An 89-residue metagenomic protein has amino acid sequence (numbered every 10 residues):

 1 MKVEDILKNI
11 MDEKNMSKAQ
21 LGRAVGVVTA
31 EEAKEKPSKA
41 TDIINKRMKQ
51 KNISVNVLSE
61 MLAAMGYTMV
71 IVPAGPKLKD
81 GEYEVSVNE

Functional and structural regions predicted by a protein language model:
M1-V25: A short, Lys/Arg-rich alpha-helix, primarily the initiator
D5, N15-M16, K39, I53-N56: Residue-level signal for the short linker/turn that defines the boundary of a DNA-recognition helix
I6-N9, E13, V28-A30, K46 (+1 more regions): Compositionally biased, intrinsically disordered low-complexity segments
L7, L21, I44, M69-I71: Hydrophobic beta-strand residues in large extracellular and virion-surface proteins
S17-E31, V72-P76: Short regulatory "switch" loops immediately downstream of catalytic or recognition motifs within protein catalytic
V27-I53: Recognition helix of helix-turn-helix/homeodomain-like DNA-binding domains that insert into the DNA major groove
D42, A63, V70-E89: Short, charged recognition helix plus adjacent turn of helix-turn-helix-like nucleic-acid-binding domains
V57-L62: Hydrophobic micro-packing sites on short alpha-helices
